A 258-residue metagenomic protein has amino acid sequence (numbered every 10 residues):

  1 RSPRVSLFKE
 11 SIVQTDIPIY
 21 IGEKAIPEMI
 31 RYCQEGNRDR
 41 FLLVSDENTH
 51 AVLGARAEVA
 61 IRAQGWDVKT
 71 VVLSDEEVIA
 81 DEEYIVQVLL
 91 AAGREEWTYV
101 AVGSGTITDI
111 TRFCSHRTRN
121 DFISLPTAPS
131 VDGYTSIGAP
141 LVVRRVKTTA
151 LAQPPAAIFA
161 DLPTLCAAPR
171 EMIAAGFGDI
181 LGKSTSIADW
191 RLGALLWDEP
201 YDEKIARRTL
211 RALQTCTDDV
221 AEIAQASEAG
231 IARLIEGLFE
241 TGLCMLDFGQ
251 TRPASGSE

Functional and structural regions predicted by a protein language model:
R1-T98: ATP/NTP phosphate-donor binding region
S11-I12, E35-G36, A91-R94, S115 (+4 more regions): Solvent-exposed alpha-helices and their adjacent loops that cap or buttress functional pockets in soluble metabolic
V44-S45, G103, A160: Short beta-strand/turn micro-motifs composed of small residues that flank or help shape donor/cofactor-binding pockets
V52-L53, D109, A168: Residues that form or flank phosphate/diphosphate-binding pockets in enzymes that use nucleotide phosphates
A92-A128: A short, small-residue-rich loop immediately preceding and capping a beta-strand
T111-S115, I180, E258: Buried hydrophobic packing segments
H116-T215: A glycine/threonine-rich phosphate-anchoring loop and its flanking beta-alpha core in nucleotide/phosphate-binding
I205-E258: Active-site segments that bind and position negatively charged phosphate/pyrophosphate groups
